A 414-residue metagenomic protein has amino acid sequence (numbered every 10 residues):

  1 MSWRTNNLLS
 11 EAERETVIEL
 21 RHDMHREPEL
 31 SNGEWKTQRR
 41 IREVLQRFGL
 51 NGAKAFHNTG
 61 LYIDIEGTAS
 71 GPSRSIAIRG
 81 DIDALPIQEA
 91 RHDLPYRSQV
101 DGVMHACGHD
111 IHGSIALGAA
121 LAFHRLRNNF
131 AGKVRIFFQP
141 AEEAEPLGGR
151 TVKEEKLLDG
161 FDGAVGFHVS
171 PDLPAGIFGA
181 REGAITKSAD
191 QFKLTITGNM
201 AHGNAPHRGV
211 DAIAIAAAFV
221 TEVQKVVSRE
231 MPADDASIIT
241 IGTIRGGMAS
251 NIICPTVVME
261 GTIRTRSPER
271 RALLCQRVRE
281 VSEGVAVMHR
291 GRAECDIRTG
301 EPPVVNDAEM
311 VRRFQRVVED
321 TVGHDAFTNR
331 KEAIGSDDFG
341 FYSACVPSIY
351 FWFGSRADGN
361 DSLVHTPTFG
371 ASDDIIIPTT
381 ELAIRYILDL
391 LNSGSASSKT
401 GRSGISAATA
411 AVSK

Functional and structural regions predicted by a protein language model:
M1-H105, D110, S114-L117, A122-F130: Acidic/His- and Gly-rich active-site-bordering loop/insert found across diverse amide/peptide-bond hydrolases
V17, W35-R42, A116, I213 (+5 more regions): Hydrophobic face of alpha-helices
M24, I63, I78, H109 (+8 more regions): Divalent metal-coordination and catalytic microenvironments
E27, H207-A214, E269-Q276: Active-site pocket-shaping loop/turn-to-helix segments
Y62, L85-M104, D110-I111, A116 (+2 more regions): Histidine/acidic-residue-rich, glycine-tolerant segments that coordinate divalent metal ions
A77-R79, Q88, F192, Y350-R356: Non-cysteine beta-strand/loop elements that form the S-adenosyl-L-methionine
A217-K414: Metal-dependent amide/peptide-bond hydrolase catalytic core, centered on the "pita-bread" metallohydrolase fold
